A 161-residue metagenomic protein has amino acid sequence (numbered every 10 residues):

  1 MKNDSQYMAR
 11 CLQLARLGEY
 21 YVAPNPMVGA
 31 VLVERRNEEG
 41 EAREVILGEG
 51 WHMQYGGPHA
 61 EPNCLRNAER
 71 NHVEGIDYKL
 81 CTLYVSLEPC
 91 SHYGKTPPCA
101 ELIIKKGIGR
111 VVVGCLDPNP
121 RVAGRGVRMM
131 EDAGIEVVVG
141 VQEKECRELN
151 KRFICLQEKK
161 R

Functional and structural regions predicted by a protein language model:
M1-Y21, N37-E38, A42-R43, V73-G75 (+2 more regions): Zinc-dependent deaminase
P24-V28, P58, K160-R161: Short, basic and Ser/Thr-rich N-terminal targeting/leader segments
P26-R36, G40-A42: Short beta-strand scaffold segments in enzyme catalytic cores
A30, V45-N67, Q142: N-terminal beta-alpha supersecondary unit
V31-V33, I46-W51, T82-Y84, V112: Short, conserved beta-strand segments within well-ordered enzyme catalytic domains that often line or immediately flank
W51, P58-P62, L83-L102: Local cysteine-cluster metal-coordination motifs and their immediate loop/turn environment, predominantly Fe-S cluster
M53, L87, C115-N119: Structured beta->alpha junctions
